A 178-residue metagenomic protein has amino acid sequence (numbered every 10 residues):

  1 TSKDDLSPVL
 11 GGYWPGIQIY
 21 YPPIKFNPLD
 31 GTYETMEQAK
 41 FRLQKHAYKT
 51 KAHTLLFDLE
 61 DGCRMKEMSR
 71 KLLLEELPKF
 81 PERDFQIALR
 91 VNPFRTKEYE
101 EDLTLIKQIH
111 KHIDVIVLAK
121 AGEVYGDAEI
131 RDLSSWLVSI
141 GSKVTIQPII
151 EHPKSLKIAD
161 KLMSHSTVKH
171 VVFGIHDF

Functional and structural regions predicted by a protein language model:
T1: Short, Gly/Pro- and small/polar-rich lid/capping loops
D4, V9-F178: Conserved alpha/beta-domain cores
